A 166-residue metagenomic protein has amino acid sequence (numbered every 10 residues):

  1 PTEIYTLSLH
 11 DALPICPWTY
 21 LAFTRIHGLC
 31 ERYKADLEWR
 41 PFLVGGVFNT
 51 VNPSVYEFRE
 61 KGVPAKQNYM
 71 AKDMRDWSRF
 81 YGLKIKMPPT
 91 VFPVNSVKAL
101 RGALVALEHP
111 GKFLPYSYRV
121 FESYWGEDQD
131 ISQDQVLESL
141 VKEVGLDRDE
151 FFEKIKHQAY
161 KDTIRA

Functional and structural regions predicted by a protein language model:
P1-L13: Short, small-residue-biased leader/transition segments that mark boundaries at the very start of proteins
A12-I15, P89-V91, F151, I155-K156: Conserved strand-turn element in the central/C-terminal portion of the radical SAM core barrel that lines
P14-T24: Conserved redox-active cysteine motifs that mediate thiol-disulfide chemistry, especially di-cysteine Cys-X(1-2)-Cys
T19, Q67, I164: Aromatic/hydrophobic pocket-lining residues that form the small-molecule binding cavity in soluble enzyme cores
A22-Y124: Structural alpha/beta surface segment adjacent to cysteine/selenocysteine redox centers across thiol/disulfide enzymes
A65, Q135-V136, L140, R165-A166: Domain-wide signal for the mature, well-folded portions of proteins, strongly enriched in nucleus-encoded organellar
L114-K154: Conserved acidic, metal-coordinating active-site core of Asp-based, Mg2+-dependent phosphoryl-transfer enzymes
K154-A166: Thioredoxin-like thiol-disulfide oxidoreductase module
